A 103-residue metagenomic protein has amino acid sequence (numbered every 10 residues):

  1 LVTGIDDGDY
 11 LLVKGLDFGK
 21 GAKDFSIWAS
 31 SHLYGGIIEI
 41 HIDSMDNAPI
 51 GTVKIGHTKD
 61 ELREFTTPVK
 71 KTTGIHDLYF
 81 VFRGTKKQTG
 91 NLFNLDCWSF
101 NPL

Functional and structural regions predicted by a protein language model:
L1-L103: Extracytoplasmic
